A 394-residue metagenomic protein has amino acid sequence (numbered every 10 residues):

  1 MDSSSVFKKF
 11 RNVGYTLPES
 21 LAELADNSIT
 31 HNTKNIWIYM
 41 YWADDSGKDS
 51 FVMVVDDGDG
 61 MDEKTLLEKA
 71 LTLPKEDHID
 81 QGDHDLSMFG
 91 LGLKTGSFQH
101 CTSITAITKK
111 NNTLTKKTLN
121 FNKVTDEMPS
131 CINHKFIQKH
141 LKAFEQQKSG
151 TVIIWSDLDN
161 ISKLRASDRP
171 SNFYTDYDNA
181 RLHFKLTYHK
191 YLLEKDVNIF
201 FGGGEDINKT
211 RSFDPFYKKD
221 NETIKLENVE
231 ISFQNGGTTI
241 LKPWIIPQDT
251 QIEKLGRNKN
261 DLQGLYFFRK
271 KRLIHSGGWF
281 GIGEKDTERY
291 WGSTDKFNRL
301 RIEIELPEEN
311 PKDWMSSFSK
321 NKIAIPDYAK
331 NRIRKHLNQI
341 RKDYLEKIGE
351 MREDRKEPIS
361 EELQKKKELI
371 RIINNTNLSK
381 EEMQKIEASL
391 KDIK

Functional and structural regions predicted by a protein language model:
M1-K48, K64-E68, Q384-E387, K391-K394: Bergerat-fold GHKL ATPase/HATPase_c domain
S3-V13, I154-F173, Q251-I252, D286 (+1 more regions): Short hinge/gating elements
G47-V52, T151: Short beta-strand element(s) in the Bergerat
D56: Acidic ATP/Mg2+-coordinating residue in the GHKL
D59-G60: Glycine-rich G1-box
K69-P74: Mobile ATP-lid/nucleotide-binding loop of the nucleotide-binding subdomain
D80-G203: GHKL-type ATPase core
D176, D220-K394: Charged regulatory segments coupled to nucleotide-binding catalytic modules in large multidomain enzymes
